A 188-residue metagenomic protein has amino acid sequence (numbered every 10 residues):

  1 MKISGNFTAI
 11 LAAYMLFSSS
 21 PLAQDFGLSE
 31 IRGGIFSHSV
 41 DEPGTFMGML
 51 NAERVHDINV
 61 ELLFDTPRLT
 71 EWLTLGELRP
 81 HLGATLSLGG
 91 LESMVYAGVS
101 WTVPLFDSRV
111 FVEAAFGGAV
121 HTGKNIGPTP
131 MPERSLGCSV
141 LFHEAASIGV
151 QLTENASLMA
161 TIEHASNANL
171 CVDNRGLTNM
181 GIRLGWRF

Functional and structural regions predicted by a protein language model:
S20-L28, T66-L78, P104-F111, N155: Short loop/turn motifs that connect adjacent beta-strands in outer-membrane beta-barrel proteins
D25-L28, V40-E42, A146, L152-F188: Predominantly the C-terminal beta-signal and adjacent terminal strand-loop region of outer-membrane beta-barrel
G27-S29, A52-I58, L91-V95, V140-E144 (+1 more regions): Residues that define the transmembrane beta-barrel architecture of outer-membrane proteins
I31-I35, V60, P80-L82, V112-F116 (+3 more regions): Membrane-embedded beta-strand positions of outer-membrane beta-barrel proteins
G34-H38, T85-S87, S100, G117-A119 (+2 more regions): Outer-membrane beta-barrel pore domains and translocons
T45-G48, G83-L86, P130-R134, N167-C171: Extracellular loop and loop/strand-boundary signature of outer-membrane beta-barrel proteins
N51-A52, A84-V95, F106-S108, N169-R175: Solvent-exposed loop/turn segments connecting transmembrane beta-strands in outer-membrane beta-barrel proteins
V60-T66, A97-V103, A114-G118, A146-L152 (+1 more regions): Residues on the lipid-exposed face of transmembrane beta-strands in outer-membrane beta-barrel proteins
